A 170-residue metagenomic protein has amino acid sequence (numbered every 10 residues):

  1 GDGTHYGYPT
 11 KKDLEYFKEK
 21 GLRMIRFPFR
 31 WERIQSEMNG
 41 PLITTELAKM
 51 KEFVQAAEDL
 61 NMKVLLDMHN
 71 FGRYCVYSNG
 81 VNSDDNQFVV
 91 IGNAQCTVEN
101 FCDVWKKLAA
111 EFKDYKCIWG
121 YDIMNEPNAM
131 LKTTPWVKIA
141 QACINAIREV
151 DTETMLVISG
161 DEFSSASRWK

Functional and structural regions predicted by a protein language model:
G1-M155, S159-R168: Active-site mouth of glycoside hydrolases
